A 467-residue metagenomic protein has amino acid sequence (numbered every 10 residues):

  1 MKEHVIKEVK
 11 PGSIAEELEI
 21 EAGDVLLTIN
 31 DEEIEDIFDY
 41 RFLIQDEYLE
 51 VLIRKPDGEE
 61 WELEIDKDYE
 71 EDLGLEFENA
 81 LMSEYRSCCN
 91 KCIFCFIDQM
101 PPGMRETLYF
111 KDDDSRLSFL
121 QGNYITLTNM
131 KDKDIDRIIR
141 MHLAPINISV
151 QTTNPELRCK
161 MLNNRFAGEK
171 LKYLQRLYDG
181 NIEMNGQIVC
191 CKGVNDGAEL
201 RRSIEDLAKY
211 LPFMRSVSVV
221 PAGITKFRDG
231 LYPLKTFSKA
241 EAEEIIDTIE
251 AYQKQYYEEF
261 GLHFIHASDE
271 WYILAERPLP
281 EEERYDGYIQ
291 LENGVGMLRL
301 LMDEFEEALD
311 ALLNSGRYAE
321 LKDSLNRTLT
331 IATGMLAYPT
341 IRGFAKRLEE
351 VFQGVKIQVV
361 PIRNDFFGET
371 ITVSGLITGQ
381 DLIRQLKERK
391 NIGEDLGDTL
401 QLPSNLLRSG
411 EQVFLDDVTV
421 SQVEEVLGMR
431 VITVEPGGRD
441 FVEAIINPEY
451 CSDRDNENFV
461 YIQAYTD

Functional and structural regions predicted by a protein language model:
M1-K10: PDZ/PDZ-like groove recognition
V5, E276-D467: Radical SAM enzyme core and accessory elements
A15, G23-L26, V51, C95: Terminal peptide-recognition signature
E17-E35: Conserved PDZ fold ligand-binding element
F38-L52, K67-E70: Short, compositionally biased
G58-E60, K67-F213, G223-Y252: Conserved Radical SAM active-site core
P145-N147, E183-N185, S216-S218, F264-H266 (+1 more regions): Structural preference for beta-strand elements that scaffold enzyme active sites
V194, M214-A240, E259-E283, N364-T370 (+1 more regions): Flexible glycine/acidic-rich beta-alpha junction loops that bind and position SAM and/or redox cofactors in anaerobic
